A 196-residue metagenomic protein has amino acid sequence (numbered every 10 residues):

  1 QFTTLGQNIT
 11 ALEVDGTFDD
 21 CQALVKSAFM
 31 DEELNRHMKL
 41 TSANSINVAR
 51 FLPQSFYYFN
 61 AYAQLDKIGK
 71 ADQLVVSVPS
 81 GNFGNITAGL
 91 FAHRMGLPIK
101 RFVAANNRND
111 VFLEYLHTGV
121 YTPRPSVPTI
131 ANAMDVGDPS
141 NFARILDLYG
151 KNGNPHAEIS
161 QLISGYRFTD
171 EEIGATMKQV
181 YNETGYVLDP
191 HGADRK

Functional and structural regions predicted by a protein language model:
Q1-K196: PLP-dependent amino-acid enzyme catalytic core
